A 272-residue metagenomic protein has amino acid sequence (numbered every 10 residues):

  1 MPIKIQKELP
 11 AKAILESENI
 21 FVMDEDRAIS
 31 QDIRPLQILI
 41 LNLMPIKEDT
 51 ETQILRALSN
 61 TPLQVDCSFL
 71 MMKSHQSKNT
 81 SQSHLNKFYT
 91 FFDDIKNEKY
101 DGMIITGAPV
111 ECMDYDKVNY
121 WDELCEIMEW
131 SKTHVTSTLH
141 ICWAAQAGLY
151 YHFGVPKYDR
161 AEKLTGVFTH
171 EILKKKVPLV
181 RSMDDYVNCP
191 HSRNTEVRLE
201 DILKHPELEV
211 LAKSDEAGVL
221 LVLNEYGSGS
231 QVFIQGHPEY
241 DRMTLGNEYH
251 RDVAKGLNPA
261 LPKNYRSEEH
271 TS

Functional and structural regions predicted by a protein language model:
M1-S74, D93-I95, K99, E126 (+1 more regions): Amide-donor transfer/coupling interface in amidating biosynthetic enzymes
R56, L85, Y115, Y120-W121 (+3 more regions): Hydrophobic alpha-helical segments
M72-K73, Y100-V110: Short loop/turn segments at strand-loop or loop-helix junctions that form parts of catalytic or ligand-binding pockets
S77-S81, G148-Y150: Glycine-rich, charge-decorated loop segments at or immediately adjacent to ligand/cofactor-binding or catalytic sites
N79-S83, D114-K117, V167-F168, V210-L211: Short, flexible loop segments at the rims of nucleotide/cofactor-binding pockets, characterized by
T80-K99: Glycine-rich, highly charged phosphate/nucleotide-binding loops
I105-K174: Cysteine-nucleophile active-site neighborhood
